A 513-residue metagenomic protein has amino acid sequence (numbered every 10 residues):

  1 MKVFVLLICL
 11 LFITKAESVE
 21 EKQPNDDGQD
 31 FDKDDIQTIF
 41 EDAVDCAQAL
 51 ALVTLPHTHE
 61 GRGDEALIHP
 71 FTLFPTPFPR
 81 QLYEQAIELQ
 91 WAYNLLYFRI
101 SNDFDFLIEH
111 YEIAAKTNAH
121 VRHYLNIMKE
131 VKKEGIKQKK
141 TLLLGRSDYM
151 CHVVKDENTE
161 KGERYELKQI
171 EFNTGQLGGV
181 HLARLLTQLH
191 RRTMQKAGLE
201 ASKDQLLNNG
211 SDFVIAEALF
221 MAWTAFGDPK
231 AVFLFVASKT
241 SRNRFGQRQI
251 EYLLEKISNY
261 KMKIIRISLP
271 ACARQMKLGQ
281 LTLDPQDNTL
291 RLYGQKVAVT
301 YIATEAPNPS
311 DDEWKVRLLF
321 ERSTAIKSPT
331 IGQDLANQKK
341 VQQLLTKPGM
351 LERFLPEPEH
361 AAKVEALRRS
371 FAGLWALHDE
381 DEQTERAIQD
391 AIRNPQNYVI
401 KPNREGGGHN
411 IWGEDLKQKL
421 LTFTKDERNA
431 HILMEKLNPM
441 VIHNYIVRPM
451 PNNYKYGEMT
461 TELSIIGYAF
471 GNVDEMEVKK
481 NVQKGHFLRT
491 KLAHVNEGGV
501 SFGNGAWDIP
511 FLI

Functional and structural regions predicted by a protein language model:
M1-F4: Bacterial N-terminal signal peptides that target proteins for export
L6-I513: Preference for protein termini
